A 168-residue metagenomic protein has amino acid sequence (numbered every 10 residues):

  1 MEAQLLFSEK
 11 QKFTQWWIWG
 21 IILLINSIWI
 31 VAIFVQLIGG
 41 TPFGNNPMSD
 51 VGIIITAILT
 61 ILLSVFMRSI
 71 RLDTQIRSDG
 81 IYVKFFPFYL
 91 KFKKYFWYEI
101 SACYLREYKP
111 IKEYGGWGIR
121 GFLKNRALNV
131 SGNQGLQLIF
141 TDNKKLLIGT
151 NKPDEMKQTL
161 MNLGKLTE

Functional and structural regions predicted by a protein language model:
M1-P47, A127, E155: N-terminal membrane-targeting/pre-transmembrane regions
E2-A3, F7, F122-E168: A membrane-cytosol interface segment of integral membrane proteins
F13, V83-K144: Non-transmembrane, membrane-adjacent beta-strand/coil modules in membrane-associated proteins and peripheral
W16-W19, F92-Y95, G149, K157-M161: A short, polar/proline- and glycine-enriched secondary-structure boundary/capping micro-motif
G44-T56: Hydrophobic alpha-helical transmembrane segments
M48, L72-T74, S78, S101-K112 (+1 more regions): Juxtamembrane/interfacial segments around transmembrane helices
I53-R68: Single-pass alpha-helical transmembrane signal-anchor segments
S64-D79, L90: Transmembrane-cytosolic junction motif
